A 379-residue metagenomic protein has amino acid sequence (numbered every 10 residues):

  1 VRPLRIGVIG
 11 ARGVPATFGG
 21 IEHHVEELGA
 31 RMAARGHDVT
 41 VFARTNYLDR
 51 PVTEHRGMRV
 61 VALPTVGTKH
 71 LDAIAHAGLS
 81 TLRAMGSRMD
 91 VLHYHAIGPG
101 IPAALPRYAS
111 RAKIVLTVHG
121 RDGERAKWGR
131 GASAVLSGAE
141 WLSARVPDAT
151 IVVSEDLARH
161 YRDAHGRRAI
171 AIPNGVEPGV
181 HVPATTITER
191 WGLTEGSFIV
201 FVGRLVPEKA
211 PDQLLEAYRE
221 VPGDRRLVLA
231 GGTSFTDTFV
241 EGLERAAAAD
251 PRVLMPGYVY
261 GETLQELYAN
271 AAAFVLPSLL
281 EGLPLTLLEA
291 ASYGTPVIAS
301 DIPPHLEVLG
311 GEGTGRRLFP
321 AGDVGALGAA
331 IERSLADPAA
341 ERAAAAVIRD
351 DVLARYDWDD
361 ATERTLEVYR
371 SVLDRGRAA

Functional and structural regions predicted by a protein language model:
G7, G192-E220, V228: Conserved donor-binding/catalytic core segment of Leloir-type glycosyltransferases
T45-Y47, V176, V202, R226-E241 (+1 more regions): Glycosyltransferase donor-sugar binding loop
V52, G223-R252, T263: Short, structured helix-loop element that forms part of the nucleotide-activated donor/catalytic region
L82-M85, S133-T150, L243: Membrane-proximal helix-turn-helix segments that form the acceptor-binding/catalytic region of lipid-linked
Y94-P99: Short His-centered aromatic/hydrophobic patch
L279: Aromatic "clamp/platform" in nucleotide-sugar-dependent glycosyltransferases that forms part of the donor/acceptor
P296-A299: Short hydrophobic beta-strand element within catalytic cores of glycosyltransferases and related nucleotide-activated
G311, R316-G325, E332-A339: Conserved acidic donor-binding segment of nucleotide-sugar-dependent glycosyltransferases
